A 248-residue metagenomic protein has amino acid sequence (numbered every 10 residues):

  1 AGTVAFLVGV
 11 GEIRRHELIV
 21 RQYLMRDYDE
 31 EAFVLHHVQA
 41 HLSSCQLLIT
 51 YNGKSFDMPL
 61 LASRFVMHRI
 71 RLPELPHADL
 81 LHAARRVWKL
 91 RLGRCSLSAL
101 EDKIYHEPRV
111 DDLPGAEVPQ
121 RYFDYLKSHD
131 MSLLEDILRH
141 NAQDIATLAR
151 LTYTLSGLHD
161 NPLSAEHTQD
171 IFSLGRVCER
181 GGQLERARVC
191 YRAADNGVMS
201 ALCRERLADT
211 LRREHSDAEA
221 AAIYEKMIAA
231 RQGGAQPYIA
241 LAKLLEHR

Functional and structural regions predicted by a protein language model:
R15-E107: Conserved DEDDh/DEDDy metal-dependent 3′-5′ exonuclease domain
L92, L97-A165, I171: Acidic, Mg2+-coordinating catalytic module of metal-dependent nucleases/exonucleases that use a two-metal-ion mechanism
L174, R206-L207, L211, L241: Structural register within alpha-helical repeat arrays
